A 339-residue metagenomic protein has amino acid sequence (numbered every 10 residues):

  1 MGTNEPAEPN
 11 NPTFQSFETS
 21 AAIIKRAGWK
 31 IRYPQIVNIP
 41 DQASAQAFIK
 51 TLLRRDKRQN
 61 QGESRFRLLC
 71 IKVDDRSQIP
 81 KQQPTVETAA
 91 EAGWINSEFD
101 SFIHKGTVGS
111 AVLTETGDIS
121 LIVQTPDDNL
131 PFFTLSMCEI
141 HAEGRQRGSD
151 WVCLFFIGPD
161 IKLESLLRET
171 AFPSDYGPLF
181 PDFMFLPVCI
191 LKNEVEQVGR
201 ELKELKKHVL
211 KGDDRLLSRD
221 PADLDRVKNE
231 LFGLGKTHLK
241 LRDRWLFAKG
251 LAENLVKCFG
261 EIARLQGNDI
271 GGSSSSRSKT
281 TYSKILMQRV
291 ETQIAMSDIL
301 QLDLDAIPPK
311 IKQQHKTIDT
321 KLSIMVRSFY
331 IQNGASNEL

Functional and structural regions predicted by a protein language model:
M1-L239: Extended N-terminal soluble domains of membrane/secretory-pathway proteins
A222, V227-L339: Membrane-associated alpha-helical segments
